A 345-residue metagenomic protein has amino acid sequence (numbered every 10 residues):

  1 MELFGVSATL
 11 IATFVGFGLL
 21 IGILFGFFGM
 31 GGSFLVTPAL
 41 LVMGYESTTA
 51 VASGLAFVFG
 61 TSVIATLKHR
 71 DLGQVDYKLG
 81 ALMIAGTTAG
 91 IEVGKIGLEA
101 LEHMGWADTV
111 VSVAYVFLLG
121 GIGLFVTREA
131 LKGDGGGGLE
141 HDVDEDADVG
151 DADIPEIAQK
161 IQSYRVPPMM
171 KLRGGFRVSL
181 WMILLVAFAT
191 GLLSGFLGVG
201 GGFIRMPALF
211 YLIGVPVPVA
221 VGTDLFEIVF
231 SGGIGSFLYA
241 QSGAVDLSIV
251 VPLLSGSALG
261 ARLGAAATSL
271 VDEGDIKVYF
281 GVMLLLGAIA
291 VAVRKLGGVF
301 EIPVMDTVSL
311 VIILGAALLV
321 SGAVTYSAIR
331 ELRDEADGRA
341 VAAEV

Functional and structural regions predicted by a protein language model:
M1-H103, T109-S112, L118-G120, L124-L131 (+4 more regions): Small-residue-rich hydrophobic segments that form or flank transmembrane alpha-helices in multi-pass membrane proteins
S7, G150, P155, R173 (+2 more regions): Serine/threonine-rich low-complexity intrinsically disordered regions
Q74, E140-A152, S242, L286 (+3 more regions): Alpha-helical membrane-embedding segments and immediately adjacent membrane-interface amphipathic helices
A114-G121, F125, G298-E344: Transmembrane alpha-helices
L131-I161: Flexible cytoplasmic inter-helical loops of multi-pass small-molecule transporters
A266-I312: A contiguous, mid-protein "functional segment" used to position or interact with cofactors/ions or partner subunits
